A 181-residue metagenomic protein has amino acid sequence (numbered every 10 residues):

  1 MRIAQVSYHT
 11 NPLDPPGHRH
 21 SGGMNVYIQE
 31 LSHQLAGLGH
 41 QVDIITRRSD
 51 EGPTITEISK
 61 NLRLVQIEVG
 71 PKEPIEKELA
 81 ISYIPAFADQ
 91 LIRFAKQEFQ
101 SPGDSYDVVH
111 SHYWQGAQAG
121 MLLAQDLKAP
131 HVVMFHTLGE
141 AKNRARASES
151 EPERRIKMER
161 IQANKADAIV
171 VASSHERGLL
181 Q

Functional and structural regions predicted by a protein language model:
M1-Q66, A168: N-terminal subdomain of nucleotide-sugar transferases
Y8, F135-L138: Histidine-centered beta-alpha loop that forms part of the nucleotide-sugar donor binding/catalytic region in diverse
T46, Y113, T137, S173-H175: Helix N-cap/beta->alpha junction signal
R48-D50, I156, I161-Q181: A short, active-site helix/loop in glycosyltransferases that binds the activated sugar's phosphate group
E51-G52, G116-G120, R177: Short, well-ordered alpha-helical microsegments
Q66-Q125, S148-M158: Conserved nucleotide-sugar donor-binding subdomain of glycosyltransferases
L127-P130, A166: A short helix->loop->beta-strand "cap" motif at the edges of active sites that frequently abuts
P130-V132, E140-I161: Nucleotide-sugar donor phosphate/pyrophosphate-binding loop at the beta->alpha transition of glycosyltransferases
